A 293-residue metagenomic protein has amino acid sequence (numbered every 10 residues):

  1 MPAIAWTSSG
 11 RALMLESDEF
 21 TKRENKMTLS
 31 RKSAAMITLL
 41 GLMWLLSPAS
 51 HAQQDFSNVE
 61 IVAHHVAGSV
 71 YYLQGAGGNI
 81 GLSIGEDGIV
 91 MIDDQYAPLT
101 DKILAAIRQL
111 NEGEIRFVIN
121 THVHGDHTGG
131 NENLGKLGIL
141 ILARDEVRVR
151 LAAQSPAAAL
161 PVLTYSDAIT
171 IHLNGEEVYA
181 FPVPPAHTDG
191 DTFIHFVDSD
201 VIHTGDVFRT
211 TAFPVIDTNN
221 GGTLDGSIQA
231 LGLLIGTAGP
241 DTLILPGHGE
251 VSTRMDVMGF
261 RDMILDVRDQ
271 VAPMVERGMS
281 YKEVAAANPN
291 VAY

Functional and structural regions predicted by a protein language model:
S8-G10: Short Gly/Ser/Thr- and charged-rich N-terminal loops/segments that act as flexible capping/hinge elements
L13-K26: Short, Lys/Arg-enriched N-terminal segments with co-localized hydrophobic residues within the first ~10-30 amino acids
N25-T38: Bacterial N-terminal signal peptides that target proteins for export
L39-L46, H51-Q53, V251-Y293: Accessory terminal helices/loops
I61-I107, T192-F196, V201-T204: Conserved beta-strand hairpin/beta-sheet module of binuclear metal-dependent hydrolase folds, prominently
H65, L137, L142-G190, F196-S199 (+1 more regions): Metallo-beta-lactamase
E86-V90, P98-I141: Active-site metal-binding motif and surrounding structural segment of the metallo-beta-lactamase
G88-V90, Y96-P98, T170, E177 (+2 more regions): Metallo-beta-lactamase
